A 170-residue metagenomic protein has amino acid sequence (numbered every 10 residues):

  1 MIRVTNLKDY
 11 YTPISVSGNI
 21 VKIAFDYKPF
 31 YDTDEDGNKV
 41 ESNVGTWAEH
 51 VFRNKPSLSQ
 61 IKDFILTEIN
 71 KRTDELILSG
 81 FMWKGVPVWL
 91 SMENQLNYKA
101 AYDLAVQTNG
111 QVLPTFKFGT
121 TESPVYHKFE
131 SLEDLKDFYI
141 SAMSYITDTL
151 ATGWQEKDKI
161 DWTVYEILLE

Functional and structural regions predicted by a protein language model:
I2-E170: A preference for well-ordered globular domain cores that mediate specific macromolecular interactions or catalysis
